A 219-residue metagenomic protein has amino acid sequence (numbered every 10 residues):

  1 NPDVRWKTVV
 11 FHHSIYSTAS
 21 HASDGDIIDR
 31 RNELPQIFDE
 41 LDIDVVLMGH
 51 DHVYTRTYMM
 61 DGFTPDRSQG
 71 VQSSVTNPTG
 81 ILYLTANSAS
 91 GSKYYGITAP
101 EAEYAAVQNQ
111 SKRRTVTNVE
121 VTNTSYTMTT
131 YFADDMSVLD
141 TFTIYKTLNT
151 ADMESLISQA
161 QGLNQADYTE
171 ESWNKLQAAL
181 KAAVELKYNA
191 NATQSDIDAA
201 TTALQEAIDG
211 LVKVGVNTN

Functional and structural regions predicted by a protein language model:
N1-V9, S14-S20, Q36, L41-V45 (+1 more regions): Metal-dependent phosphoesterase/phosphodiesterase active-site architecture
V9-F11, R31, L156-Q159: Short amphipathic alpha-helical segments, especially helix-boundary/capping motifs
D26-N32: Charged helix-capping and loop-helix junction motifs
E33, I37-L41, M60, L186 (+2 more regions): Alpha-helical structural signal in soluble globular domains
L148-N219: Beta-rich interaction/scaffold domains
